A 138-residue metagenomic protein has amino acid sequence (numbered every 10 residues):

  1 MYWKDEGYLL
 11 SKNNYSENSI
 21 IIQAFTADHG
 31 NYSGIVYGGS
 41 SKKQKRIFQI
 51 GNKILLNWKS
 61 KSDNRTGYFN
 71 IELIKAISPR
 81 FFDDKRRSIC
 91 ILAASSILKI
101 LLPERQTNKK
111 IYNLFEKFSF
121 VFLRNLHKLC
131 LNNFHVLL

Functional and structural regions predicted by a protein language model:
M1-I20, F25-L138: Non-catalytic alpha-helical scaffolds and adjoining flexible linkers that form interface surfaces for assembly
